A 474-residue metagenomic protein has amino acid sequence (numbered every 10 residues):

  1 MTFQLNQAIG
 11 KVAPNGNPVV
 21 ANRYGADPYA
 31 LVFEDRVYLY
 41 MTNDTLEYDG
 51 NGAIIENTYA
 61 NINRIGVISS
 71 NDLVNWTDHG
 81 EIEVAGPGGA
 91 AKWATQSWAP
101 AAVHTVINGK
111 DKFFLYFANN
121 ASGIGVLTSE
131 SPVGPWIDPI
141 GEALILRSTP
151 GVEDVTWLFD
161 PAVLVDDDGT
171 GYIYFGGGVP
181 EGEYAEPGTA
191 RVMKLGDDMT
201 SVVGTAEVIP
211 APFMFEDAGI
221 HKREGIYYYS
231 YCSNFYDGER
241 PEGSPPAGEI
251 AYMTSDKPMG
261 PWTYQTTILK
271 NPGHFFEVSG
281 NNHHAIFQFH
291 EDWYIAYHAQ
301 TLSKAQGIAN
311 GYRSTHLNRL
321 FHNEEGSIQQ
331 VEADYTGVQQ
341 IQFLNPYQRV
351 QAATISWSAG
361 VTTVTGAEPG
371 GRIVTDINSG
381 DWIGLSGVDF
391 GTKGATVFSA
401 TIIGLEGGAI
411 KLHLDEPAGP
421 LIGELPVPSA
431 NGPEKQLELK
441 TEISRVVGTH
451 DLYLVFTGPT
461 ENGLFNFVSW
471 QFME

Functional and structural regions predicted by a protein language model:
M1-E474: Carbohydrate-active catalytic/glycan-binding domains of CAZyme proteins, especially the secreted or lumenal ectodomains
